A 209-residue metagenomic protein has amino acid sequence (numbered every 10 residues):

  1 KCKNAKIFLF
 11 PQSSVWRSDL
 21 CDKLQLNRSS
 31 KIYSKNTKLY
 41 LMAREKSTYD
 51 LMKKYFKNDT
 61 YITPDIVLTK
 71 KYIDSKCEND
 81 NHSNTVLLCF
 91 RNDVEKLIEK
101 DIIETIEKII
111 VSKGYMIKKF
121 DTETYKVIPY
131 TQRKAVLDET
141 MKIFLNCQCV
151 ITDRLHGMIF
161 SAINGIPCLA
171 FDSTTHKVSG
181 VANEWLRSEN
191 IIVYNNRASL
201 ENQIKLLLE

Functional and structural regions predicted by a protein language model:
K1-E209: Active-site anion-handling motifs in enzyme catalytic cores
